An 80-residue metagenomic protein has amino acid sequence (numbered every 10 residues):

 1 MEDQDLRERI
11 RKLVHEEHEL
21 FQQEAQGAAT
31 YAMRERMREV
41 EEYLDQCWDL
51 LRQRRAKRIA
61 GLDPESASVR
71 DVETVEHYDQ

Functional and structural regions predicted by a protein language model:
M1-Q80: Extended, charge-rich alpha-helical interface modules
